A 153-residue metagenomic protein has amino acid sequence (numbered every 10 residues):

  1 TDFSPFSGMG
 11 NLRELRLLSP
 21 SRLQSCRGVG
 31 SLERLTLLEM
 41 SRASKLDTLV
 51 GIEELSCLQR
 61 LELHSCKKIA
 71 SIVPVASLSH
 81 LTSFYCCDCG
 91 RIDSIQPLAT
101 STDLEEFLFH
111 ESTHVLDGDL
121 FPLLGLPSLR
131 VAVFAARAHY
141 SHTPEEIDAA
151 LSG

Functional and structural regions predicted by a protein language model:
T1-D93, P97-G153: Concave beta-strand-loop units of leucine-rich repeat
